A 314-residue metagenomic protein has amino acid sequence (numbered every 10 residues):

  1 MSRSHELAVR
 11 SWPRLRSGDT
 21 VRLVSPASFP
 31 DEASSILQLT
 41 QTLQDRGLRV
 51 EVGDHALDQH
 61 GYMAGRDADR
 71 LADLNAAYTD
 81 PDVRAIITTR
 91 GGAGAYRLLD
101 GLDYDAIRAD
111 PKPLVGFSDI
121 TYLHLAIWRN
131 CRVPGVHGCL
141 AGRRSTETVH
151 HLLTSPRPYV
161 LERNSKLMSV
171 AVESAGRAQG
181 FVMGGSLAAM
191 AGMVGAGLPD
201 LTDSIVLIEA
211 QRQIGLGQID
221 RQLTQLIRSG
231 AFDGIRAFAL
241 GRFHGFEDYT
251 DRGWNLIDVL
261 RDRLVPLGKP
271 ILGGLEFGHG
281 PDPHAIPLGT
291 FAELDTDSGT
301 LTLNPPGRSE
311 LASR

Functional and structural regions predicted by a protein language model:
M1-D82: ATP/NTP phosphate-donor binding region
P30-Q38, A171, F181-Q213: Conserved beta-alpha junction segments in alpha/beta enzyme cores
D80-A85, G234-I235: Short acidic/histidine-rich motifs immediately flanking catalytic phosphotransfer sites in two-component signaling
A85-Y96, F117: N-terminal glycine-rich "phosphate-gripper" loop used for MgATP/nucleotide binding and carboxylate activation
L102-A126, P134-L140, P266-P270: Short, acidic/small-residue loops that bind anionic groups at enzyme active sites
R132-G195: Conserved anion/nucleotide-ligand pocket segment
L201-W254: Internal helical hairpin/lid segments
G245-R314: ATP/nucleoside-binding phosphotransfer catalytic cores, i.e., glycine-rich phosphate-binding loops
